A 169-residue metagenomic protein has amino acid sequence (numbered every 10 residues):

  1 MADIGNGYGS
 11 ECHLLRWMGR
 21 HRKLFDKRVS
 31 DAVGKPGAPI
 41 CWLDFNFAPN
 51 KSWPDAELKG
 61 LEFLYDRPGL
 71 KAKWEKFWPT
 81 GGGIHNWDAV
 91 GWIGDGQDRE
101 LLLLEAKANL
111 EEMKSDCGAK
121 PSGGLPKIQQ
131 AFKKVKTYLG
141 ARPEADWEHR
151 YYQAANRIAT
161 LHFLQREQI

Functional and structural regions predicted by a protein language model:
M1-Y65: A structured, charge-rich N-terminal accessory region that forms the first stable segment of a protein and links
M18, V29, V33, G91-I93 (+3 more regions): Hydrophobic, Leu/Ile/Phe/Ala-enriched alpha-helical segments that form helix-helix packing faces
A56-Q97: Active-site metal-binding core of divalent-cation-utilizing nuclease and nuclease-like domains
I84-D88, L101-L103, H149-Y151: Extracellular structured ligand-interaction cores
A89-G91, E100-A108, R157: Conserved catalytic cores of phosphodiester-cleaving nucleases, focusing on short active-site segments
D98, L110-K114, R166: Short catalytic/ligand-binding loop motif for oxyanion handling, primarily in non-cytosolic enzymes, centered on
A106-P121: Short beta-strand-loop-alpha-helix junction that forms the active-site gateway of nucleic-acid-processing nucleases
C117-I169: Acidic, metal/cofactor-coordinating or nucleic-acid-engaging core segments within structured domains
